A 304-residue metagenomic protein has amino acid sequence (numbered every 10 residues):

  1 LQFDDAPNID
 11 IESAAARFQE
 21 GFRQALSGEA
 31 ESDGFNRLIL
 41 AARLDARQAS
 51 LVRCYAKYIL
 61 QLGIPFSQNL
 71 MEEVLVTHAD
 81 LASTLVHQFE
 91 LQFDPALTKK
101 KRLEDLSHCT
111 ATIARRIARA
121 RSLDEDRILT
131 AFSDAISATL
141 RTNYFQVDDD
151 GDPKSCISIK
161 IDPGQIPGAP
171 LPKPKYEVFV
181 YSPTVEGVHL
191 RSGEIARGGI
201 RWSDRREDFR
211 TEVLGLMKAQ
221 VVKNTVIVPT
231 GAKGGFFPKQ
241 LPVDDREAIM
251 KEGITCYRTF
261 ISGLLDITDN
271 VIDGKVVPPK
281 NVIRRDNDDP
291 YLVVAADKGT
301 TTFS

Functional and structural regions predicted by a protein language model:
L1-A296, S304: Extended, well-ordered protein cores
